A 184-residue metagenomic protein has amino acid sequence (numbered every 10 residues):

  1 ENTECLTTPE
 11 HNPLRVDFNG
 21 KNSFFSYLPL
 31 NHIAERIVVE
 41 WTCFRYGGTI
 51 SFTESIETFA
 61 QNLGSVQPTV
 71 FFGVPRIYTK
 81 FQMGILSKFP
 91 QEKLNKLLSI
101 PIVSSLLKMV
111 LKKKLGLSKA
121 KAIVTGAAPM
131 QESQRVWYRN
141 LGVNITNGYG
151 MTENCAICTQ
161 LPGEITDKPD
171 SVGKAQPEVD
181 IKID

Functional and structural regions predicted by a protein language model:
N2-S23, L30-V110, K119: Conserved AMP-binding/adenylation subdomain of ANL enzymes
Y27, F52-T53, V124, G148: Active-site-adjacent beta-strand anchor residues
L28-H32, R76, G150, G163-E164: AMP-binding (ANL) adenylation modules
F71, L107-D184: Conserved AMP-binding/adenylate-forming
